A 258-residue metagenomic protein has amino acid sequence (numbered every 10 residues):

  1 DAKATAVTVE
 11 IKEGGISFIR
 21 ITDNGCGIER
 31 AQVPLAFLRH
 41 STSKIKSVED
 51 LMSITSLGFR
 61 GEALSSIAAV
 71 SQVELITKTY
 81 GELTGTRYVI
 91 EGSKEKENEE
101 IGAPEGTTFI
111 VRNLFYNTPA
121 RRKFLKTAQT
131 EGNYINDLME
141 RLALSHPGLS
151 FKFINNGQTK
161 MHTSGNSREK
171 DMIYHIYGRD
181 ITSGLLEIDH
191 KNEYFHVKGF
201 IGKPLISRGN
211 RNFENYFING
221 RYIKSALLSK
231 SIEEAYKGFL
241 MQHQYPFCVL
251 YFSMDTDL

Functional and structural regions predicted by a protein language model:
D1-L258: N-terminal phosphate-binding caps/lids of nucleotide- and nucleic-acid-binding domains
